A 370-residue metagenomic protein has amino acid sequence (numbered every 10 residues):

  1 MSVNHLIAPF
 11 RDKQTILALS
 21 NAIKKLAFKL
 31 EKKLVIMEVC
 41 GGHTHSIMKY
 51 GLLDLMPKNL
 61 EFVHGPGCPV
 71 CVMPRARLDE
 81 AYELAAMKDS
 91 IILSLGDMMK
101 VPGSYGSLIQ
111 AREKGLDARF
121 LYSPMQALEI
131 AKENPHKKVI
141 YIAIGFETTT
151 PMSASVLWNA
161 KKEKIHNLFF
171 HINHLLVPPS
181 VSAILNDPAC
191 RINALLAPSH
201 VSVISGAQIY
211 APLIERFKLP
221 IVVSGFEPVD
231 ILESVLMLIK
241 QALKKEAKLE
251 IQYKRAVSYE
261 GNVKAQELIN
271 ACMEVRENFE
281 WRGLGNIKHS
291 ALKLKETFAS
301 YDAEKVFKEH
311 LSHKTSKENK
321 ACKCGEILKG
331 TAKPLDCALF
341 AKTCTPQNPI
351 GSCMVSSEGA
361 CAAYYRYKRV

Functional and structural regions predicted by a protein language model:
S2-H136, T150, A154, W158-E163 (+5 more regions): Metallocofactor- and cofactor-centric catalytic cores in central/energy metabolism, strongly enriched
L121, I142, S224-G225: Active-site-adjacent beta-strand anchor residues
H171, A189-S258: A conserved active-site cap/scaffold subdomain adjacent to cofactor or substrate pockets
H174-V181, G261-K264: Short, conserved secondary-structure transition motifs
E233-E326: Internal helical hairpin/lid segments
